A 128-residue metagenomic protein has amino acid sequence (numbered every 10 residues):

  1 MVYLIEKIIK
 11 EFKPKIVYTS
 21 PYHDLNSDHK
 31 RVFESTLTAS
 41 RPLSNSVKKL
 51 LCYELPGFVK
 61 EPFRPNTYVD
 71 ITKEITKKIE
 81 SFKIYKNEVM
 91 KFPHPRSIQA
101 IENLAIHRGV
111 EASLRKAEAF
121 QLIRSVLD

Functional and structural regions predicted by a protein language model:
M1-D128: Metal-dependent de-N-acetylase/amidase catalytic core
